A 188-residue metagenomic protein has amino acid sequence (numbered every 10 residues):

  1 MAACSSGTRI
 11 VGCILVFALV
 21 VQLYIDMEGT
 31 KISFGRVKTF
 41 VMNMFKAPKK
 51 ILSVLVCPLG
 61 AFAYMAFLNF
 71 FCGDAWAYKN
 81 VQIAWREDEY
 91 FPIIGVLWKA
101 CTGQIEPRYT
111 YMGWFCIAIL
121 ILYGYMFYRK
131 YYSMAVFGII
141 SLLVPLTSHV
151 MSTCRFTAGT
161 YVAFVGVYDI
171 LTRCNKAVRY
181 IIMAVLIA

Functional and structural regions predicted by a protein language model:
C4-S6, G12, V16-I119, M126-M134: Membrane-lumen/periplasm interface segments of specific transmembrane helices in polyprenyl phosphate-linked
T8, I14, V144-T147, M151-L171: Hydrophobic/aromatic-rich transmembrane helices and adjacent perimembrane loops
L15-D26, L122, Y161-V178: Transmembrane alpha-helices and membrane-interface helical segments of multi-pass integral membrane enzymes
V54-P58, R173-A188: Signature aromatic-anchored transmembrane alpha helix within multi-pass, membrane-resident enzymes that catalyze glycan
M65-L68, V136-S152, G166, I187-A188: Transmembrane-helix signature of polytopic, lipid-linked glycan biosynthesis machinery
Y111-Y132, I139-L142, A158-D169, I181-M183: Hydrophobic, aromatic-rich transmembrane alpha-helices and their immediate juxtamembrane boundary segments
M126-S133, H149-T153, L171-N175: Transmembrane helix interruption/hinge and helix-loop junction motifs
